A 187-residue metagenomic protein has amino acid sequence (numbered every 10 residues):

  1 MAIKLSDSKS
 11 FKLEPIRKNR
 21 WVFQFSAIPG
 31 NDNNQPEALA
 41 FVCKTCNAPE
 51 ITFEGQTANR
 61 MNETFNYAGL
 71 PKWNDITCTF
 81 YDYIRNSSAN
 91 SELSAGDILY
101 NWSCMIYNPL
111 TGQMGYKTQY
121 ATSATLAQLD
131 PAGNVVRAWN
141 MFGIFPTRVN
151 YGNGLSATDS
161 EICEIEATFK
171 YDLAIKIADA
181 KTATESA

Functional and structural regions predicted by a protein language model:
M1-A187: Glycine-rich, low-complexity intrinsically disordered segments
